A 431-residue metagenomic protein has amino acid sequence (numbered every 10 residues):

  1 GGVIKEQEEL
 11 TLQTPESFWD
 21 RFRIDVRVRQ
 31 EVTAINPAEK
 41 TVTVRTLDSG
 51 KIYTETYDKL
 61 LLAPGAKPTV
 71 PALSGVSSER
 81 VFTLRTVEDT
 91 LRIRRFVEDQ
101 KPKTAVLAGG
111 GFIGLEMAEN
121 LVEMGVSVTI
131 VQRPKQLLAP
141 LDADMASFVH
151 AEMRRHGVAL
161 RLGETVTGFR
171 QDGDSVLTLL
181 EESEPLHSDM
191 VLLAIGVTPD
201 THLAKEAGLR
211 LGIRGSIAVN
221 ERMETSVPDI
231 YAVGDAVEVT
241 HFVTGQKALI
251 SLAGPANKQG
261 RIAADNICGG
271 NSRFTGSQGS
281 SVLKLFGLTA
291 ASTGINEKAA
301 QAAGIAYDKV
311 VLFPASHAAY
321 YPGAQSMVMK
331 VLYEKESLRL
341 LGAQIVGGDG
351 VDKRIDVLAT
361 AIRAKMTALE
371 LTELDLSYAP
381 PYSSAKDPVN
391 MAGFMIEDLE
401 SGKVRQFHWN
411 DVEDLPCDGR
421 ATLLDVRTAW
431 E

Functional and structural regions predicted by a protein language model:
G1, A236-D349, P380-S384, P388-A421: Mid-to-C-terminal Rossmann-like scaffold of FAD/NAD(P)H-dependent oxidoreductases
G1-D58, D142-A159, E297-A299, M391-M395 (+2 more regions): N-terminal Rossmann-like dinucleotide/flavin-binding domain of flavoprotein oxidoreductases that bind FAD/FMN
G1-E31, A118-L141, S280, K353-I362 (+2 more regions): Beta1-alpha1 glycine-rich phosphate/pyrophosphate-binding loop at the start of Rossmann-like nucleotide-binding domains
T11, T104-A105, F112-R170, I250-A256 (+1 more regions): Rossmann-like dinucleotide-binding cores of NAD(P)H-dependent redox enzymes
R27-D48, E55, E123-E221: A Rossmann-like FAD-binding core segment of flavoenzymes
L62-M124, A159, I213, V219-E221: Glycine-rich dinucleotide-binding loop and its adjacent helix/turn
P71-L73, D411-E431: Positively charged, proline/Ser/Thr-rich regional signature most characteristic of the Rhodanese/CDC25-like
S77-K101, P185-D265, V357, A361: FAD-site-proximal beta/loop scaffold in flavoenzymes
